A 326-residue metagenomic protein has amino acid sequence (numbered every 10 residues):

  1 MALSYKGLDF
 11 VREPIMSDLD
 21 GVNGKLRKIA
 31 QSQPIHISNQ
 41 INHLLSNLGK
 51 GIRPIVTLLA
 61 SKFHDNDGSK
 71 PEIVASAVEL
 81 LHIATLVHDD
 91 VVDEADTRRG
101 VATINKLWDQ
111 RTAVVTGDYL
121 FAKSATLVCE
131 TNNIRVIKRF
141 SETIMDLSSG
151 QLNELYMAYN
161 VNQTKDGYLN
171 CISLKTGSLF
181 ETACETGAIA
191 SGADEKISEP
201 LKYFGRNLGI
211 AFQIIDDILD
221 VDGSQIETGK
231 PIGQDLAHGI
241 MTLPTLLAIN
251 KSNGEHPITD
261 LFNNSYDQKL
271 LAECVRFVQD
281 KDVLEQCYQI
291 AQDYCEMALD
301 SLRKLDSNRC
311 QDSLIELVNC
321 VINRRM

Functional and structural regions predicted by a protein language model:
M1-M326: All-alpha prenyltransferase/terpene-synthase fold signal
